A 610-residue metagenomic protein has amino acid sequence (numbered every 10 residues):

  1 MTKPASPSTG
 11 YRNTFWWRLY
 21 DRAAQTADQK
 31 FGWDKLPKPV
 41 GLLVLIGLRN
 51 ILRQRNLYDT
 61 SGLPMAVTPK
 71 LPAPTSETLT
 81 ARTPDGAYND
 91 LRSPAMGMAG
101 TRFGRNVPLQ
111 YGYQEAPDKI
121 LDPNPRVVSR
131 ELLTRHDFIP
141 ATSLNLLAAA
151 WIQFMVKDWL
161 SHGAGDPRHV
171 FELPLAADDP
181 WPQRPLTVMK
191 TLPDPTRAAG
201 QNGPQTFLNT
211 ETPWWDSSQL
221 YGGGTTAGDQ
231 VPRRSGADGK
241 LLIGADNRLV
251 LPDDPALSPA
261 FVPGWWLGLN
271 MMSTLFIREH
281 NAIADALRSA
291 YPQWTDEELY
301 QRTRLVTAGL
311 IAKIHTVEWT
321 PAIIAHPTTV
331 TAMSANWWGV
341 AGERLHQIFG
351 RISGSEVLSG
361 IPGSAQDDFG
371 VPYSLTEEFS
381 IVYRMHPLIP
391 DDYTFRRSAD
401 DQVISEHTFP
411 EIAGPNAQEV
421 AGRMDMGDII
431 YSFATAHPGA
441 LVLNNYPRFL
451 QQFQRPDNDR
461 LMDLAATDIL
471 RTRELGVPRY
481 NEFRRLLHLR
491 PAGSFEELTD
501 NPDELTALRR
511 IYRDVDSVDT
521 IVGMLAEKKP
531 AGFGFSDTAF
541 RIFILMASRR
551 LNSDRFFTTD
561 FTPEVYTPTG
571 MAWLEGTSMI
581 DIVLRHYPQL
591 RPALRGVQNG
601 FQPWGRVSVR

Functional and structural regions predicted by a protein language model:
M1-A282, A286, R302-L305, G309-A466 (+4 more regions): N-terminal accessory/cap region of cofactor-dependent oxidoreductases and related radical enzymes
I283-E298, L470, S494: Inter-helical turn/loop segments and adjacent helix faces that build the functional surface of alpha-helical bundle
E474, L489, E497-L498: Folded extracytoplasmic luminal domains of secretory or organellar precursors
L487-P491, Y512: Alpha-helix capping/termination and helix-coil
S494-I511: Short linear, low-complexity motifs centered on an aromatic residue
